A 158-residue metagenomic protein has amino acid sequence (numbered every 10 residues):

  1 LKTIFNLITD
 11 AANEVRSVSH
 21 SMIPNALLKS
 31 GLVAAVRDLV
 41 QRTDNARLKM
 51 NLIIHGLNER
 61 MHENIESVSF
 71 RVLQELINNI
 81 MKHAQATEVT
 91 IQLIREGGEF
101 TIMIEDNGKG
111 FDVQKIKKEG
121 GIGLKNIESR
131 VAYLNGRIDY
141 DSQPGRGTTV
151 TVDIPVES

Functional and structural regions predicted by a protein language model:
L1-S158: Coiled-coil dimerization/phosphotransfer module
